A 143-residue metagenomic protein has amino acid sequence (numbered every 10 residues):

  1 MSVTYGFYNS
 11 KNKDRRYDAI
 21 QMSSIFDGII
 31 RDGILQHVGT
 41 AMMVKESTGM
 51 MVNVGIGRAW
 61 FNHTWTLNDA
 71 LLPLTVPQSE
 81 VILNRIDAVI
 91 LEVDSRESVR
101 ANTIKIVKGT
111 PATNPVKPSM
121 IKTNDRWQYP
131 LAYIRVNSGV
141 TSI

Functional and structural regions predicted by a protein language model:
M1-W60: N-terminal "first-domain core" detector
Y5-K13, M50-I143: Beta-strand-rich solenoidal segments
